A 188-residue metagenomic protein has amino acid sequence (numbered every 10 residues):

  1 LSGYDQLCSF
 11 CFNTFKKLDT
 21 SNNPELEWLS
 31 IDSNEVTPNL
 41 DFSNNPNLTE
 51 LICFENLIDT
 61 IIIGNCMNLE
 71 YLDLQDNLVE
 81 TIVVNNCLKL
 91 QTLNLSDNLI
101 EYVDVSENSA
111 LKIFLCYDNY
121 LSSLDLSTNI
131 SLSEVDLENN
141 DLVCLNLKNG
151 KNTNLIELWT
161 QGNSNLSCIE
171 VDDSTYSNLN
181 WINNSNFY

Functional and structural regions predicted by a protein language model:
S2, D19-N23, D41-N45, G64-M67 (+5 more regions): C-terminal helix/turn sub-motif of individual leucine-rich repeats
Y4-L7, F15, L26, T37 (+12 more regions): Conserved hydrophobic position(s) of the canonical leucine-rich repeat
N13, N34, N56, L74-N77 (+4 more regions): Consensus "Asn ladder" position of solenoid repeat domains
L18, N39-L40, I61, I82 (+4 more regions): Canonical leucine-rich repeat
S21, E27, I31, L51-C53 (+5 more regions): A detector of tandem-repeat and repeat-rich interaction/domain scaffolds
V143-Y188: Leucine-rich solenoid repeat scaffolds
